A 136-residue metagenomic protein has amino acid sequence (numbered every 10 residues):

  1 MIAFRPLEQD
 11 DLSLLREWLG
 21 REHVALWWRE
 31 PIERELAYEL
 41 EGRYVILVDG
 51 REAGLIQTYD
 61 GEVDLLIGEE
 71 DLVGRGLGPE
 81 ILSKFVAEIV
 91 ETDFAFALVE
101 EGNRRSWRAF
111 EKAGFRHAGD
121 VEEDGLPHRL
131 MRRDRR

Functional and structural regions predicted by a protein language model:
M1, P6-S13, E17-W18, R43-R136: Acyl-donor (CoA/ACP) binding surface of acyl/acetyltransferases
E17-P31: Helix-loop element at the rim of GNAT/NAT acetyltransferase active sites that forms part of the acceptor-substrate
A25, Y38, E101-R105: N-terminal start-of-chain detector that recognizes signal peptides and the immediate post-cleavage beginning
W28-R43, V48: Active-site rim helix/loop that mediates acceptor-substrate recognition in acyltransferases
